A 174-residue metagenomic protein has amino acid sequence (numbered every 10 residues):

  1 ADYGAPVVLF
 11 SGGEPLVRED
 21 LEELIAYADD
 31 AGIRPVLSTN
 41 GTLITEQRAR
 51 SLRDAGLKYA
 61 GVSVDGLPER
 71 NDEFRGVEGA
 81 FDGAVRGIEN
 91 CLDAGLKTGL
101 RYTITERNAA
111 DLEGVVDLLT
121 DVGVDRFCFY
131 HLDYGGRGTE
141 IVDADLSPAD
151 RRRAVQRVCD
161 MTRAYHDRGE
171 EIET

Functional and structural regions predicted by a protein language model:
A1-Y59: Conserved alpha-helical substructure of the radical SAM core
D54-A55, Y59, S63-D65, R70-T174: Radical SAM enzyme [4Fe-4S]-AdoMet core and its adjacent flexible, acidic and glycine-rich loops/tails across
